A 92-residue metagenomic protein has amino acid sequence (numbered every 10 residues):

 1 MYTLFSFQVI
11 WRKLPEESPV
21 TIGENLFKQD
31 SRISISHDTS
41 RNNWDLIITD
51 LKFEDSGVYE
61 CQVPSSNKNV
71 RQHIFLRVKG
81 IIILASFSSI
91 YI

Functional and structural regions predicted by a protein language model:
M1, K13, I35, D50-F53 (+2 more regions): Ordered, helix-dominated protein-protein interaction surfaces in large eukaryotic regulatory proteins
T3-S34, F75: N-terminal V-set
L4-S6, T39-N43, T49-C61, N69-R71 (+1 more regions): Solvent-exposed loop/turn motifs of extracellular immunoglobulin-like beta-sandwich domains
I10, L14-E17, V58-I81: Extracellular/luminal immunoglobulin-like beta-sandwich modules
T21, D45-I47, S86: Short, solvent-exposed loop/turn positions at domain surfaces that link secondary-structure elements or cap domain
I22-E24, S34-H37, D50, V63-S66 (+2 more regions): Beta-strand elements of modular eukaryotic interaction domains
F27-I47: Extracytoplasmic beta-sandwich strand-turn segments characteristic of Greek-key/jelly-roll folds
I81-S88: Proline-enriched interdomain boundary motifs that mark the N-terminal boundary and often initiate the first structured
